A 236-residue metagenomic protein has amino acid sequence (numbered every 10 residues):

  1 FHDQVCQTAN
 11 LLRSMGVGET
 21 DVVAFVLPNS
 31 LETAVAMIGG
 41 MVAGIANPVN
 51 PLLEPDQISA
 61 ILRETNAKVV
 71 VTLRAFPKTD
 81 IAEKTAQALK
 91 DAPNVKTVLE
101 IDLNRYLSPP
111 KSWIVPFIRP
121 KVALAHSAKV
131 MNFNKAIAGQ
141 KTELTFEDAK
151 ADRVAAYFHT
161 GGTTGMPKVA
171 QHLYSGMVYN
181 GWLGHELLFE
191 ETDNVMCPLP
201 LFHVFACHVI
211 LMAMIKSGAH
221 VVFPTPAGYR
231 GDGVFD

Functional and structural regions predicted by a protein language model:
F1-Q7, A136-K141, A170-E191, P198: Conserved structural elements of the adenylate-forming
F1-S30, A34-I38, E54-S59, I114 (+2 more regions): Conserved AMP-binding/adenylate-forming core of the ANL superfamily
A9, I58-S59, F146, D232-F235: Short hydrophobic/charged patches on amphipathic alpha-helices used for structural packing and interfaces
S14-M15, A46-K135: Structural core segment of the AMP-binding/adenylate-forming
V23, G40, V70, V154 (+3 more regions): Conserved S/T- and glycine-rich ATP-binding loop of Class I adenylate-forming
A24-V26, T33, M37, M41-F76 (+4 more regions): Short beta-strand->loop structural element characteristic of the AMP-binding/adenylate-forming
M41, V178-N194, F202-D236: Conserved AMP-binding/adenylation subdomain of ANL enzymes
E100, K111, R119-H159, M166 (+1 more regions): Conserved pre-ATP/AMP-binding loop-to-beta segment of ANL
